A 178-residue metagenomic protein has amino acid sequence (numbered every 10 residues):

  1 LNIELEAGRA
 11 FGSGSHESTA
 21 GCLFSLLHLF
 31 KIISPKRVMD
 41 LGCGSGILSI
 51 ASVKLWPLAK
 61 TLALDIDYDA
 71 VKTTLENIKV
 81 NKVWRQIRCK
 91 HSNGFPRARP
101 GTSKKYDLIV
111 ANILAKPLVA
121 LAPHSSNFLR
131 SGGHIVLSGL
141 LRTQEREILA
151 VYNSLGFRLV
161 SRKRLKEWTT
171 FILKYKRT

Functional and structural regions predicted by a protein language model:
L1, P35-R37, G133: Nucleotide donor/acceptor-binding cores
N2-A7: A short, charged helix-loop
R9-G94: Conserved SAM/SAH cofactor-binding pocket of Class I
A59, I66-R177: S-adenosylmethionine
